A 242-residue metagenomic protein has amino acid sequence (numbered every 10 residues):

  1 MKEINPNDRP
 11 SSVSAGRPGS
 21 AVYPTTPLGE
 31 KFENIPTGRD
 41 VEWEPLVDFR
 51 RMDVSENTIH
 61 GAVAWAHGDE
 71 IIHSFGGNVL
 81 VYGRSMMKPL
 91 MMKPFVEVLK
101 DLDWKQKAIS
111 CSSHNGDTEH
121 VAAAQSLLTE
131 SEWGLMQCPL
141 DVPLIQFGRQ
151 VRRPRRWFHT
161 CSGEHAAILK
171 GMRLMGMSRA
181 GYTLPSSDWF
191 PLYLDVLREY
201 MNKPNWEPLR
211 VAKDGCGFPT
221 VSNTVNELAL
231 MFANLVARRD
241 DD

Functional and structural regions predicted by a protein language model:
K2-E3, N7, G16, V22-L80: Beta-lactamase-like hydrolase cores
E3-P6, V22-W43, K105-F218, N223-V225 (+1 more regions): Active-site-adjacent helix/loop patches that line small-molecule binding or acyl-intermediate pockets
G61-A64, P89-E97, A167-G171, A229-A233: Contiguous, well-ordered alpha-helical segments that form the cores/surfaces of helical PPI scaffolds
H67-D69, E97-D103, E132: Short, solvent-exposed loop/edge-beta patches enriched in aromatic
I71-N78, L102-S112: Glycine-/proline-rich flexible loop or hinge segments
N78-G83, N115: Alpha-helix capping and helix-loop boundary segments enriched in small/acidic/polar residues
G83-K100, E119: Active-site SXXK
A233-D242: Structured C-terminal helix/loop/strand segments within mature extracytoplasmic catalytic/sensor domains
